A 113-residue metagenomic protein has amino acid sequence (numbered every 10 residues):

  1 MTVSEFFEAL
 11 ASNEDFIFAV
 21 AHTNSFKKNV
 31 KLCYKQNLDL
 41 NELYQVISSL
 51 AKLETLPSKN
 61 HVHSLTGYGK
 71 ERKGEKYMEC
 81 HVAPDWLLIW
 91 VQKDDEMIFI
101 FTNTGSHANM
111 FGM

Functional and structural regions predicted by a protein language model:
M1-E14, E75-M113: Enriched for short, Lys/Arg-rich terminal
M1-S49: Arg/Lys-rich, positively charged N-terminal/basic patches that mediate binding to nucleic acids
S4-E8, N41, S48, E54 (+3 more regions): Intrinsic-disorder/low-complexity peptide segments enriched for small residues
K28-V30, K70, N109-M110: A short acidic, often aromatic-flanked loop/helix-cap motif at beta-alpha or helix-coil junctions that lines enzyme
A51-C80: A short, surface-exposed loop/turn module that caps and links secondary-structure elements
